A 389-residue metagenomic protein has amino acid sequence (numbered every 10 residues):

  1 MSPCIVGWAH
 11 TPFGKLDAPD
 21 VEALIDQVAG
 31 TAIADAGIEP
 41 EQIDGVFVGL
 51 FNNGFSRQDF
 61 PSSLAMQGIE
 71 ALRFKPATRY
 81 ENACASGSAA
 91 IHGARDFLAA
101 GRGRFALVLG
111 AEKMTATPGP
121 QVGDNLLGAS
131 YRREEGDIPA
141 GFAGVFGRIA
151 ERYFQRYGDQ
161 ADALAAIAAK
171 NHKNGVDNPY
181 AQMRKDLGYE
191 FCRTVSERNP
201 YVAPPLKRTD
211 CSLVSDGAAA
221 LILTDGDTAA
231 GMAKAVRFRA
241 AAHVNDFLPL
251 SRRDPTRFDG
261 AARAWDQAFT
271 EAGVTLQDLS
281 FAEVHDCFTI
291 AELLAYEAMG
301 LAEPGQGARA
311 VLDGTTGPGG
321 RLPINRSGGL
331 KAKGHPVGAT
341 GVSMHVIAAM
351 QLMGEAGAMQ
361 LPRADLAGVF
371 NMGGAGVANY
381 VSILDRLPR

Functional and structural regions predicted by a protein language model:
M1-A85, G93, I149, Y153-Q160 (+5 more regions): Conserved active-site "lid/cap" helical segment
M1-E22, R132-E134, R156, A165-I167 (+8 more regions): Condensing-enzyme catalytic core mediating Claisen C-C bond formation in acyl metabolism
C4, N52-A106, K113-V145, R184-L213 (+3 more regions): Conserved catalytic cysteine-centered active-site region of acyl-thioester-dependent Claisen-condensing enzymes
P19-Q27, I38-E41, S56, F60 (+14 more regions): Conserved active-site and cofactor/substrate-binding residues in soluble primary-metabolism enzymes
P40-L50, P76-E81, R104-G110, D162-A169 (+5 more regions): Beta-strand segments within the central parallel beta-sheet cores of soluble alpha/beta enzyme folds
N53-P61, L250-D254, D286-R309, G320 (+2 more regions): Short glycine/threonine-rich loop-to-helix capping motif typified by GTGT followed within a few residues by an Asp-Pro
E81-E112, G144-N178, L221-D227, K333-A356: Active-site-proximal alpha-helical scaffold in enzymes
G110-P118, V122, A168, H172-Q182 (+4 more regions): Acyl-CoA/ACP chain-elongation machinery
